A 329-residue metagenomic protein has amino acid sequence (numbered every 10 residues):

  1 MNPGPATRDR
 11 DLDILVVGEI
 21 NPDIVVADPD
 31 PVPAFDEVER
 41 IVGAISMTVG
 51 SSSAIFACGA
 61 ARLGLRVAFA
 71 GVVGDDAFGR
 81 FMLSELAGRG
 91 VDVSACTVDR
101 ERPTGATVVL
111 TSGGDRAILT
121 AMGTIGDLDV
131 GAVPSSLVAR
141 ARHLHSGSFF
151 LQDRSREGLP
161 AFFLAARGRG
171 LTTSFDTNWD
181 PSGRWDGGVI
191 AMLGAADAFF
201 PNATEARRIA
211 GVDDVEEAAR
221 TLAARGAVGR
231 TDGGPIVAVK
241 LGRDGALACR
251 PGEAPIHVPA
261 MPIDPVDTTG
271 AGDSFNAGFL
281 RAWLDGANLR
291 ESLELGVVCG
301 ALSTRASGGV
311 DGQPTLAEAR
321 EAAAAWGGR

Functional and structural regions predicted by a protein language model:
M1-L15, A165, V215-R329: Conserved phosphate-binding/catalytic region of the ribokinase-like
M1-V72, A77-S84, G88, D264-V266: Glycine-rich phosphate/adenosyl-contacting loop at the front of the ribokinase-like
D11, E37-R40, M47, R62-S146 (+1 more regions): Conserved N-terminal subdomain of the carbohydrate kinase-like
D13, R142-H143, A198, I236: Structural motif
V25, L119, R208-I209, C249 (+1 more regions): Residues that scaffold the ATP/ADP-binding catalytic core of kinase and kinase-like folds
A60, N202, G272: Short, conserved phosphate/pyrophosphate- and ester-handling motifs at nucleotide-, phospho-/glycolipid
V133-P134, D186-V189, P265: Acidic, amphipathic alpha-helical patches
H143-R220, D244-A246: Conserved beta-alpha-beta core of the PfkB/ribokinase-like small-molecule kinase fold
